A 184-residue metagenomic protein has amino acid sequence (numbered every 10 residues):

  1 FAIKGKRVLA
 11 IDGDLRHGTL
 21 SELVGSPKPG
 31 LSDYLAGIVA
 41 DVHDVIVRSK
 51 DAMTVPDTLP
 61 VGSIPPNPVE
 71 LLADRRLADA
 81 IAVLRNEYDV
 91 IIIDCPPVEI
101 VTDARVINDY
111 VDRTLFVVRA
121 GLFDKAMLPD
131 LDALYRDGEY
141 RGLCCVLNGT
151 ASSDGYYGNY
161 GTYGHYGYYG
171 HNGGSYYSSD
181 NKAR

Functional and structural regions predicted by a protein language model:
F1-R184: P-loop NTP-binding module
